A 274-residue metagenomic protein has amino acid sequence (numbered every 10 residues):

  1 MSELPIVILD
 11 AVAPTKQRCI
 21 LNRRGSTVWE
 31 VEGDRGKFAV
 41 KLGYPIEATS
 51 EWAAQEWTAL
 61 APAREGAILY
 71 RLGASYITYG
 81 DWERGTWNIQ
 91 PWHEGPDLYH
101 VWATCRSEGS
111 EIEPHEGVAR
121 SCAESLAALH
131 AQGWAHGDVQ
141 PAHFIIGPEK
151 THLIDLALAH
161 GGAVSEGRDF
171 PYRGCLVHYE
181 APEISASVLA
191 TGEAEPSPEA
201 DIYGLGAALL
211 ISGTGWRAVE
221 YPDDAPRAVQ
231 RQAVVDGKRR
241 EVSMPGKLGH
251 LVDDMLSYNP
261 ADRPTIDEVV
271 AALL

Functional and structural regions predicted by a protein language model:
R24-A67: ATP-binding glycine-rich loop module of kinase domains
Y76-T86: Short beta-strand micro-motifs within the conserved protein kinase catalytic domain, predominantly in the N-lobe
R84-D97: Conserved short submotifs of the Hanks-type protein kinase catalytic core that shape the nucleotide-binding pocket
H130-G147: Catalytic-loop of the protein kinase fold
G147-H178: Activation segment/activation loop of eukaryotic-type protein kinase catalytic domains
D201: Conserved catalytic-loop aspartate of Hanks-type protein kinases
S257-E268: A conserved short helix/loop substructure at the end of the activation segment of eukaryotic-like protein kinase domains
